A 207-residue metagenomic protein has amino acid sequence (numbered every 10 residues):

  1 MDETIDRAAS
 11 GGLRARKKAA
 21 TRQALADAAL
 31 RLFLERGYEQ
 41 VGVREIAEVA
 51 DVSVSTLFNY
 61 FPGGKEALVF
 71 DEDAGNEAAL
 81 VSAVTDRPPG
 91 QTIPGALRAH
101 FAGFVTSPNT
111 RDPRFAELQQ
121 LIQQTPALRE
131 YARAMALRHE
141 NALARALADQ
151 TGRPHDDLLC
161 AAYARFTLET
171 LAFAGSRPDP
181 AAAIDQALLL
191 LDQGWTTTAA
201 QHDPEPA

Functional and structural regions predicted by a protein language model:
M1-A8, R145, P180-A207: C-terminal peripheral helix-coil segments that are non-catalytic and often amphipathic
M1-R36, Q40-V52, A79: Basic, helix-initiating cap at the start of DNA-binding domains
T21, F61, E72, N76 (+3 more regions): Hydrophobic/aromatic residues within well-ordered alpha-helical segments
R36-Y38, D51, F58-V69: HTH DNA-binding helix-turn interface
F61-P62, E66-R87: Histidine- and aromatic-rich ligand-binding microenvironments
A78-L118: Hydrophobic alpha-helical connector segments
P126-T151, L158-A162: Amphipathic alpha-helical packing segments from all-alpha helical-bundle domains
M135, A162-A181, Q193-Q201: Amphipathic C-terminal alpha-helical segment
